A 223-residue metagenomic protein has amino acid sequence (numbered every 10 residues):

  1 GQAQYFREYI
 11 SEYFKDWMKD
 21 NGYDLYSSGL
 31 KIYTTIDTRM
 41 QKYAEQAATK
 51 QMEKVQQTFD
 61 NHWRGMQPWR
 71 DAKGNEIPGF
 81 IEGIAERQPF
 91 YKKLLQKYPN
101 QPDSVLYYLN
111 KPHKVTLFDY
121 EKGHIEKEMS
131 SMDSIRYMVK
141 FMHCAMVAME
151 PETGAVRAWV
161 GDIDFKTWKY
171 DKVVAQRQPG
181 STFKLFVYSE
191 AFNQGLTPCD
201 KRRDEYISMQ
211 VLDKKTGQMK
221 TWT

Functional and structural regions predicted by a protein language model:
G1-T223: Extended, non-catalytic substrate-recognition/exosite surfaces adjacent to catalytic cores, especially in enzymes
